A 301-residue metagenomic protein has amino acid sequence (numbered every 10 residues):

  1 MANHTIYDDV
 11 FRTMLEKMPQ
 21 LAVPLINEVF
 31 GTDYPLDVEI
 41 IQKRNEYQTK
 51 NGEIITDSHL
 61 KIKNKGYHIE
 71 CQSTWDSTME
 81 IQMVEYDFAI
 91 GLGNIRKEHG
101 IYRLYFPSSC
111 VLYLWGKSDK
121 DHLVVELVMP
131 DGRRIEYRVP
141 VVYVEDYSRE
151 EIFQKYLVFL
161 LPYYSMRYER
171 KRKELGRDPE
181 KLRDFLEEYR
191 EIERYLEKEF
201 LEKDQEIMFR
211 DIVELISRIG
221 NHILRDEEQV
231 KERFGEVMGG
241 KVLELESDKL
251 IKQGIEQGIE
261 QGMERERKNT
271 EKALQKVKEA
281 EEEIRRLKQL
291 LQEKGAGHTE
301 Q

Functional and structural regions predicted by a protein language model:
M1-E227: Conserved single-residue anchors adjacent to enzymatic active/cofactor-binding motifs
K61-S73, G176-Q301: Short, charged alpha-helical interaction segments and adjacent helix-coil junctions
